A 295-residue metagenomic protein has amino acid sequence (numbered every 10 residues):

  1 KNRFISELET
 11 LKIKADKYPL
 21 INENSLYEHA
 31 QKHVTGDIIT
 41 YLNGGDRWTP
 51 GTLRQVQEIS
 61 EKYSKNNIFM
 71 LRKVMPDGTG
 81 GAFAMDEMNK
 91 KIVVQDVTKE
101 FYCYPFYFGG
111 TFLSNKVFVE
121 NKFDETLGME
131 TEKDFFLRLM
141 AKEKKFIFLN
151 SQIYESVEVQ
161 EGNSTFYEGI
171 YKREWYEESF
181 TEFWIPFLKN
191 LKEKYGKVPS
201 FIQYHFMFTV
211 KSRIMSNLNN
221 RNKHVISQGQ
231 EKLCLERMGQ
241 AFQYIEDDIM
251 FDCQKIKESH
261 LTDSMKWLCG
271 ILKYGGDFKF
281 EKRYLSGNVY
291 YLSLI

Functional and structural regions predicted by a protein language model:
K1-N22: Acidic donor-binding segment of Leloir-type glycosyltransferases
I21-V34: Glycine-rich, basic loop-to-helix element that forms the pyrophosphate-binding segment of sugar-nucleotide handling
I39: Short aromatic/hydrophobic "clamp" motif used to bind/position activated sugar donors
R47, G51-A84: Conserved donor NDP-sugar-binding/catalytic core segment of glycosyltransferases
R72, F146-Q160: Catalytic beta-strand/loop signature of glycosyltransferases that borders the donor
K91-L113, Y171: A recurrent flexible, glycine/aromatic-enriched loop bordering the glycosyltransferase active site that acts as
G128-F135: Acidic donor-binding loop at a coil-to-helix junction in glycosyltransferase catalytic cores that engages
E155-Q160, F166-Y195, L218-R221, V225-D247: Catalytic core of nucleotide-sugar-dependent glycosyltransferases
